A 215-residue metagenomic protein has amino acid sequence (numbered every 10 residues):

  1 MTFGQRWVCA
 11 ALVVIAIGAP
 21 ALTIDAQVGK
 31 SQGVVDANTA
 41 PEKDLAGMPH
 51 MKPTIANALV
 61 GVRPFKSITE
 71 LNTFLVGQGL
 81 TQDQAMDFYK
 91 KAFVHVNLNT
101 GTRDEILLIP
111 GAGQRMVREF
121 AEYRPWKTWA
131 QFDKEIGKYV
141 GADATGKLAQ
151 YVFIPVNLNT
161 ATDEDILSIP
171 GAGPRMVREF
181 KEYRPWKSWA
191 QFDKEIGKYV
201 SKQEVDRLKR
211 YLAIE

Functional and structural regions predicted by a protein language model:
M1-A11: Bacterial N-terminal signal peptides that target proteins for export
A10-P20: Bacterial N-terminal signal peptides
L22-Q27: Boundary of Sec targeting at the N-terminus
V28-P53, N57: Immediate post-signal-peptide N-terminus of mature secreted/exported proteins
V34-A40, V94-I106, V156-I166: Disulfide-bonded cysteine-rich modules in secreted/extracellular proteins, activating on the conserved Cys frameworks
A46, K52, V60, N97 (+3 more regions): Long tandem-repeat architecture
K52-P53, G113, G173, S201: Small-residue hinge/turn detector
N57-T100, M116-T160, M176-E215: Accessory alpha-helical DNA-binding modules that contact the DNA backbone or grooves
